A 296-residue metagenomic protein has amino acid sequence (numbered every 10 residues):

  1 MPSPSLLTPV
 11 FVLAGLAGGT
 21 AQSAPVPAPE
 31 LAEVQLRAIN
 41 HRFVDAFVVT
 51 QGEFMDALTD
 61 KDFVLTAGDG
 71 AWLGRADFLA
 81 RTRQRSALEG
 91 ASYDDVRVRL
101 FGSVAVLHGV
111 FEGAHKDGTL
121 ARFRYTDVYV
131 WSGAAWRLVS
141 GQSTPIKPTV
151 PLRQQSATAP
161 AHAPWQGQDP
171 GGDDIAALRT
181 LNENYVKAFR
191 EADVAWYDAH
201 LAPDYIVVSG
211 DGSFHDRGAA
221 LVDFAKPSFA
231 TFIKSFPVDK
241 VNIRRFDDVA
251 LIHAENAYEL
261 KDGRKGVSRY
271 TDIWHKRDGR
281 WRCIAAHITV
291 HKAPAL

Functional and structural regions predicted by a protein language model:
M1-P9: Bacterial N-terminal signal peptides that target proteins for export
T8-A17: Bacterial N-terminal signal peptides
Q22-K61, L100, K147-P203, A295: Short, low-complexity N-terminal intrinsically disordered segments enriched in polar/charged residues
E30-A38, Q51-F101, G118-L120, I175-A176 (+2 more regions): A solvent-exposed, acidic/Ser-Thr-rich amphipathic alpha-helical stretch
D62, G109-A114, D204, A254-E259: Generic short beta-strand segments
G102-F111, F123, R245-N256: A short hydrophobic beta-strand element
R122-R153, V267-P294: Short beta-strand edge/turn micro-motifs at domain boundaries
